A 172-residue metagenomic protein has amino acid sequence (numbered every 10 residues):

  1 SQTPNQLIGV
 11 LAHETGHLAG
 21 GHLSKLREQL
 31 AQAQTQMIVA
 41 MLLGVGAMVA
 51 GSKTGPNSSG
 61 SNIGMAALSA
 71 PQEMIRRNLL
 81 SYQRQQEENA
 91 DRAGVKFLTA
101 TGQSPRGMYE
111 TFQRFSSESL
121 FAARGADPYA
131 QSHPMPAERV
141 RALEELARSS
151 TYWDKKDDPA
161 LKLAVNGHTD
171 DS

Functional and structural regions predicted by a protein language model:
S1-G9, N78-Q85: Short pre-active-site segment immediately N-terminal to the catalytic Zn-binding motif
Q2, T15-Q32, A50: Catalytic Zn2+-binding segment of zinc metalloproteases
L7-L18, L42, G94: Extended, hydrophobic alpha-helical segments in both membrane/secreted and soluble proteins
A12, L18, N57, S61-Q83: Catalytic-site beta-strand/loop segments enriched in glycine and acidic/polar residues
L18-A19, V45-T54, S117-R124: Secretory-pathway/luminal and periplasmic proteins that interact with or process carbohydrate-rich
R27-T35, I63, G102-F112: Acidic/histidine metal-binding catalytic segments
Q34-A50, N62-I75: Membrane-active amphipathic alpha-helices enriched in small hydrophobic residues
E73-S172: Extracytoplasmic and endomembrane cell-envelope/extracellular-matrix remodeling and assembly machinery
